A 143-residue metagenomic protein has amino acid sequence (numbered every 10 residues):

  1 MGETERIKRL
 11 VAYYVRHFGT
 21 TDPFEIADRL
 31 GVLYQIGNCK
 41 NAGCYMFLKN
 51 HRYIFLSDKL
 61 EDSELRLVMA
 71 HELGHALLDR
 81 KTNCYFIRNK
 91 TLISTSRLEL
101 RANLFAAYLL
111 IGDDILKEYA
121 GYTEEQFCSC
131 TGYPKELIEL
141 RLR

Functional and structural regions predicted by a protein language model:
M1-R143: Active-site hotspot residues in diverse enzymes, especially metal/ion-binding acidic/histidine motifs
